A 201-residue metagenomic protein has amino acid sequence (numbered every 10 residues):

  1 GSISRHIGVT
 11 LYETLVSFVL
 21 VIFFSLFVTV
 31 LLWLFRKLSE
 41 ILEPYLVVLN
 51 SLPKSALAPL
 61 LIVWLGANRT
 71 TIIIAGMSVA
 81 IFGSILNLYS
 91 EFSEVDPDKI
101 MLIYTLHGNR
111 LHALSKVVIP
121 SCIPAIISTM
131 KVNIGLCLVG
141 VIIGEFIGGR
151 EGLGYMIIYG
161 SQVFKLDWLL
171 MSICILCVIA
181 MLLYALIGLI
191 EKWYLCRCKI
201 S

Functional and structural regions predicted by a protein language model:
G1-V19: Periplasmic/extracellular loop-to-transmembrane helix junction in inner-membrane transport proteins
V16-L46: Transmembrane-helix boundary motif in ABC transporter permease subunits
L32-K37, L65-A67, V79, I147-G149 (+1 more regions): Short helix-capping/hinge motifs at transmembrane helix termini and TM-loop junctions
R36, S93, S128, L170-S201: C-terminal transmembrane helix and the adjacent membrane-cytosol boundary/short C-terminal tail of inner/organellar
V47-G83, E91: Generic hydrophobic transmembrane alpha-helix motif, especially the helices
L52, F92-D98, L102-C122, Q162: Short helix-to-coil transition segments within interhelical loops that connect adjacent transmembrane helices
V63-W64, V139-I175, L195-S201: Glycine-rich helix-loop "coupling/hinge" segments at transmembrane-helix boundaries in multipass transporters
I74-S78, L111-G144, I187: Transmembrane alpha-helices
